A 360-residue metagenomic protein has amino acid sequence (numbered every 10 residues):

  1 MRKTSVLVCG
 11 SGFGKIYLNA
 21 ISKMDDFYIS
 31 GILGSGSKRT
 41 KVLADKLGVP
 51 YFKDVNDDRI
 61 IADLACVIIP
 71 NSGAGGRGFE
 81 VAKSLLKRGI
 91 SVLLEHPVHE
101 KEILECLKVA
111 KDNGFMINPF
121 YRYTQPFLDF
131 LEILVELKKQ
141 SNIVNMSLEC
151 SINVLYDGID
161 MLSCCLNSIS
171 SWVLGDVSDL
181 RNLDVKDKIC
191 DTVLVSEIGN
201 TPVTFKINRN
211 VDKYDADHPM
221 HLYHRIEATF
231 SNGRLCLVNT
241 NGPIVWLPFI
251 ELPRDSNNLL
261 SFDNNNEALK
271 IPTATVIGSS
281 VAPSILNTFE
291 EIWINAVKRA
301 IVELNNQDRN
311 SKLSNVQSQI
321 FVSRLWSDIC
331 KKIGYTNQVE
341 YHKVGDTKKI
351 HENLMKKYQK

Functional and structural regions predicted by a protein language model:
M1-L47: N-terminal Rossmann-like dinucleotide-binding module
L7-C9, L33, I68, N118 (+1 more regions): Short hydrophobic segments within beta-strands
I29, Y51, V92, G114-I117: Hydrophobic beta-strand scaffold residues
A44, A62-I69, F289-K360: C-terminal helix-rich "cap/oligomerization" subdomain common to oxidoreductases
L47-V109: Beta-loop-alpha module in the N-terminal Rossmann-like domain of NAD(P)-dependent dehydrogenases, especially those
H99-M161: A contiguous active-site-proximal alpha/beta segment in oxidoreductase catalytic domains
I143-F230, T240-N241, R324, T347-L354 (+1 more regions): Rossmann-like dinucleotide-binding domain that binds NAD(P)(H)
N232-S314, V339, L354-K360: C-terminal glycine/acidic-rich active-site capping loop/insertion
